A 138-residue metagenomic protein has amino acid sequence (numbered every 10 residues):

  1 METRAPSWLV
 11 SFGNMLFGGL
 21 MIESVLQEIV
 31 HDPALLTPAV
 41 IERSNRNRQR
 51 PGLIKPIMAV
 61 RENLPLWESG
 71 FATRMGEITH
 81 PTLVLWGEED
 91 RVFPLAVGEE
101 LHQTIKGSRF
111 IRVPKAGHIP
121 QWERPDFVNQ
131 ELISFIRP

Functional and structural regions predicted by a protein language model:
M1-G18: Flexible "cap/lid" loop of the alpha/beta hydrolase fold
M15-E77: Conserved alpha/beta-hydrolase catalytic His-Asp/Glu region
V25, R61, L101, V128 (+2 more regions): Hydrophobic "lid"/C-terminal helical patch of Rossmann-like NAD(P)-dependent dehydrogenase/epimerase domains
R50, P94, Q121-P125: Amphipathic alpha-helical segment in the mid-to-C-terminal domain of diverse UDP/GDP-sugar glycosyltransferases
I78, V84-W86, D90: Short beta-strand/loop motif that positions the catalytic acidic residue of the alpha/beta-hydrolase fold
R91-V97: Conserved alpha/beta-hydrolase "acid-adjacent" motif
E99-S108: Active-site-adjacent alpha-helix of alpha/beta-hydrolase-fold enzymes
G107-P138: Catalytic active-site module of serine/aspartate enzymes centered on a nucleophile-bearing elbow/loop
